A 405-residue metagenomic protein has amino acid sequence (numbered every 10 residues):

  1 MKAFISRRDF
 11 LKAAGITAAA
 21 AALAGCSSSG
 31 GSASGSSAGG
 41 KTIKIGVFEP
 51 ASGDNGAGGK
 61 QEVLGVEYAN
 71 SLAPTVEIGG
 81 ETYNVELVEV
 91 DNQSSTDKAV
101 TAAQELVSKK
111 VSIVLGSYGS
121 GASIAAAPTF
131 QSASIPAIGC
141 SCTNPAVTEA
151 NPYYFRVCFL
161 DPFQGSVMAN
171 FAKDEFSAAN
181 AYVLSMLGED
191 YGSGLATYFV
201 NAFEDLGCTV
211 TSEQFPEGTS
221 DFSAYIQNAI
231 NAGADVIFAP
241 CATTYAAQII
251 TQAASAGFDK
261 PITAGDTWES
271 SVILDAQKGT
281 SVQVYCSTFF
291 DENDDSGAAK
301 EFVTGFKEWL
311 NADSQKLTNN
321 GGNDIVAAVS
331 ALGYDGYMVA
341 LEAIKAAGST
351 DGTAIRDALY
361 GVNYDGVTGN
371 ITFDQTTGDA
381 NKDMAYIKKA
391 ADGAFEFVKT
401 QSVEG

Functional and structural regions predicted by a protein language model:
K2-A21: N-terminal secretory signal peptides and thylakoid transit peptides that target proteins across membranes
C26-S36: Bacterial lipoprotein signal-peptidase II cleavage site
S32-A33, A57-E62, V76-T148, V157 (+2 more regions): Beta-alpha junction/loop-to-helix N-cap segments that form part of ligand/metal-binding clefts
G46-G65, V90-T96, G119-G121, L184-S193 (+1 more regions): Extracytoplasmic "Venus flytrap"
F130-A133, T197-E292: Extracellular/periplasmic bilobed ligand-binding domains
Y154-E217, V236: An alpha-beta-alpha
A253-Y334, K389, F395, Q401-S402: Extracellular/periplasmic periplasmic-binding protein-like sensory domains
S314-A331, Y337-A394: Segments of small-molecule ligand-sensing domains
